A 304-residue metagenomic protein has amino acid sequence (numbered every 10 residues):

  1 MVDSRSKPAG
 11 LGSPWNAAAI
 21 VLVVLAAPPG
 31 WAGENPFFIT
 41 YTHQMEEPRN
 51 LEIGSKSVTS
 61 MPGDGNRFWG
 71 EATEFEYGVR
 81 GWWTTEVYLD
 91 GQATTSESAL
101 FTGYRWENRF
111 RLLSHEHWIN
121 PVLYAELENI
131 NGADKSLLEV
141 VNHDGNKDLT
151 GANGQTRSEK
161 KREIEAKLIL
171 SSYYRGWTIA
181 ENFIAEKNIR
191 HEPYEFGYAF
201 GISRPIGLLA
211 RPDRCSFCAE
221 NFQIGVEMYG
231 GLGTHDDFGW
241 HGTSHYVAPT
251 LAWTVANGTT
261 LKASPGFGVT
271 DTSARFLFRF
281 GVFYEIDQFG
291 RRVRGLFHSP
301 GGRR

Functional and structural regions predicted by a protein language model:
M1-G12: N-terminal secretory signal peptides that target proteins for export/translocation
V2, I20-V23: Short hydrophobic transmembrane-like helices used for membrane targeting/insertion
K7, V21-L22, G242: Residue-level detector of alpha-helical transmembrane segments in integral membrane proteins
A18-I20, G30: Cleavable N-terminal signal peptides
W31-R304: Transmembrane beta-barrel domains of Gram-negative outer membranes and organellar outer membranes
